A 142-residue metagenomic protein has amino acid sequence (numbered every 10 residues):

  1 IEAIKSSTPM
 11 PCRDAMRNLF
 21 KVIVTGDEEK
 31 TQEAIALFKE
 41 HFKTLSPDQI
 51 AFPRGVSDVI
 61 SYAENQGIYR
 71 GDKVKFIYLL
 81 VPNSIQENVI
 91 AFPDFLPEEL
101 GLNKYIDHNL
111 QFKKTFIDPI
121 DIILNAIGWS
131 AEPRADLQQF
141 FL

Functional and structural regions predicted by a protein language model:
I1-L142: DNA-dependent DNA polymerase catalytic subunits
